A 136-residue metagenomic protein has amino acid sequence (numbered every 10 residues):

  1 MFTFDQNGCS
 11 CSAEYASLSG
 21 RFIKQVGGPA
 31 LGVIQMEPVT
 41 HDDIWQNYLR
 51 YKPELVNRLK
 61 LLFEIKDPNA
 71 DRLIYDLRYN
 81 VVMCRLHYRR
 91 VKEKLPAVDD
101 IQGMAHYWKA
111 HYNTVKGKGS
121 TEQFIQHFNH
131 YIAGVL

Functional and structural regions predicted by a protein language model:
M1-Y107, H111-E122: Catalytic glycan-binding domains that act on GlcNAc-containing polysaccharides
T121-L136: Long, charge-rich low-complexity segments
